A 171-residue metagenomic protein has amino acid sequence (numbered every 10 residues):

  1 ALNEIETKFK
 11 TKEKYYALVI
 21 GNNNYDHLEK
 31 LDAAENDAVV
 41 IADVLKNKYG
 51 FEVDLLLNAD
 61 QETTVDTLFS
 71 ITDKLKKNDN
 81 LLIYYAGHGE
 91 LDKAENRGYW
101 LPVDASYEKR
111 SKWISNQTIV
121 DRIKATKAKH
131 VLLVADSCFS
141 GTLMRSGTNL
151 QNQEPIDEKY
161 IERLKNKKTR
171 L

Functional and structural regions predicted by a protein language model:
A1-F9: Compositionally biased, proline/threonine/alanine/serine-rich low-complexity intrinsically disordered stretches
T7-K8, K14, E52, A59-A86 (+1 more regions): Caspase-like (clan CD) cysteine peptidase catalytic core
A17-D26, K46-F51: Acidic/histidine-rich, surface-exposed loop or edge segments in extracytoplasmic proteins
A17-V19, V53-L56, I161-R163, T169-L171: Conserved beta-strand scaffold positions in the cores of enzyme catalytic domains, especially in NTP/NDP-utilizing
N24-V39: Glycine- and acidic-residue-enriched helix-capping/strand-helix junction motifs
D26-K30, D54, E108-R110: A generic structural signal for short coil/turn motifs at secondary-structure boundaries
N36-E52: Short helix-loop-beta junction
L45, V131-L171: Active-site-proximal C-terminal subdomain of hydrolase catalytic domains
